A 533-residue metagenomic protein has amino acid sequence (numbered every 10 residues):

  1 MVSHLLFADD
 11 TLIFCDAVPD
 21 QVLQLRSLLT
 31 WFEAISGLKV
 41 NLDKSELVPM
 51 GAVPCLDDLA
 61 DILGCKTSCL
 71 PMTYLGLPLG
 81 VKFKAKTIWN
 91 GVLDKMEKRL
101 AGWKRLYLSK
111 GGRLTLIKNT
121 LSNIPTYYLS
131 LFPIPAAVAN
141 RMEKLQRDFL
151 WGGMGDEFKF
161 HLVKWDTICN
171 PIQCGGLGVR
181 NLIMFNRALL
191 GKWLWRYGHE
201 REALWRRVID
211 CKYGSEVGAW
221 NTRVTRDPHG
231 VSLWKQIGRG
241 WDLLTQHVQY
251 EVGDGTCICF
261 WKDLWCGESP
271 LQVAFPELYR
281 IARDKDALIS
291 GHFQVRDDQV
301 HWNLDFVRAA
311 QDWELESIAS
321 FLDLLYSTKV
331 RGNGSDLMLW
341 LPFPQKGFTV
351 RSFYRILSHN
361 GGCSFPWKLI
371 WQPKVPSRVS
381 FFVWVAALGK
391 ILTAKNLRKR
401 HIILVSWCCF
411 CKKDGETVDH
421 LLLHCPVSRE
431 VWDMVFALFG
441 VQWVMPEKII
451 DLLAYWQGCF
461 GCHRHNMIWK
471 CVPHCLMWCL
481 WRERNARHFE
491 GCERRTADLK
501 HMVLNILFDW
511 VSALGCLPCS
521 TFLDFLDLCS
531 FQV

Functional and structural regions predicted by a protein language model:
M1-V533: A helix-boundary/hinge signal
